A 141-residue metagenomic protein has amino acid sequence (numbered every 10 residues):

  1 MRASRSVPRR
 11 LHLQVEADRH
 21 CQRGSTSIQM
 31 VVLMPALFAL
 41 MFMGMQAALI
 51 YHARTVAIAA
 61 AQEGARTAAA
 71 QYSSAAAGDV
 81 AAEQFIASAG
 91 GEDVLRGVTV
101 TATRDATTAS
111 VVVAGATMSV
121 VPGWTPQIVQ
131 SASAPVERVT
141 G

Functional and structural regions predicted by a protein language model:
M1-L13, A75-G141: Short, conserved structural patches
R2-D79: Alpha-helical assembly-interface signal, strongest on the long, hydrophobic N-terminal helix that forms
